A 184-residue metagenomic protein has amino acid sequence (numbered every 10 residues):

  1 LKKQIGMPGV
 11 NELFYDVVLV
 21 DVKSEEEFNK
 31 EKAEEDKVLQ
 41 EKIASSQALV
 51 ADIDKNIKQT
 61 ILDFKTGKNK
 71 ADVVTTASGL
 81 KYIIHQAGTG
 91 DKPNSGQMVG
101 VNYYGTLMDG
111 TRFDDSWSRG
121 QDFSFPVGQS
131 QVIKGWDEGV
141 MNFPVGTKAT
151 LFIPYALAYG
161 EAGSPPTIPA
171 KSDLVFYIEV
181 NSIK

Functional and structural regions predicted by a protein language model:
L1-K184: Cross-family detector of peptidyl-prolyl cis-trans isomerase
